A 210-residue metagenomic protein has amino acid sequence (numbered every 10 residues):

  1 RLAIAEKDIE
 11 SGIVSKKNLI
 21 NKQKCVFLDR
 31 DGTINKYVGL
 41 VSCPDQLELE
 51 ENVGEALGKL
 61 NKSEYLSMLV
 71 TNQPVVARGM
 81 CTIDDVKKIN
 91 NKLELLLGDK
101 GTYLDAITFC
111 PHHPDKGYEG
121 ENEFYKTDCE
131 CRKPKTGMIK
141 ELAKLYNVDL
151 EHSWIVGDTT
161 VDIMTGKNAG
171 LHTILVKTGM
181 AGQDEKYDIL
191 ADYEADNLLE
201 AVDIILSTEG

Functional and structural regions predicted by a protein language model:
L2-N18: C-terminal amphipathic helix plus adjacent low-complexity, charged tail appended to glycosyltransferase catalytic
K17-M68: Active-site neighborhood of HAD-like aspartate-dependent phosphohydrolases
I34-Y37, H112-F124: Short, basic/glycine-rich phosphate-binding loops at helix/coil junctions that contact nucleotide phosphates
V53, L57-L93, Y103-K116, G166: Substrate-recognition element of Asp-dependent hydrolases with the DxDx(T/V) motif
G79-L95, E119-G137: Short, electropositive alpha-helical surface patch
N122-F124, E130-T160: Conserved Lys-Pro-Asp/Glu-containing loop-to-beta segment of HAD-superfamily phosphomonoesterases, centered on
I155-Y193: Acidic, Mg2+-coordinating phosphoryl-transfer loop and its flanking beta/alpha structural elements, shared across
